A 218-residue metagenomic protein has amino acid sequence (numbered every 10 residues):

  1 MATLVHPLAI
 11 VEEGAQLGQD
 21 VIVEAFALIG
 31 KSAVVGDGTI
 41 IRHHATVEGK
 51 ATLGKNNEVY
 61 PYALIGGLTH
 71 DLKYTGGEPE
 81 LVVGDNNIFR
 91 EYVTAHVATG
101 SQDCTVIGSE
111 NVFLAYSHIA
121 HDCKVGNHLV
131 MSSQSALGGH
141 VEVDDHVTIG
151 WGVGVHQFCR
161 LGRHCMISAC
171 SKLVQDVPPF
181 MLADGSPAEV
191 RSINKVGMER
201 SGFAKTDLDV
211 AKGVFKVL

Functional and structural regions predicted by a protein language model:
L4-E189: Structural signal for interior beta-strand "rungs" in well-ordered beta-sheet cores of soluble enzyme domains
A183, A188-S201: Conserved beta-strand-loop-alpha-helix hinge in the C-terminal portion of ABC ATPase nucleotide-binding domains
R200-L218: An accessory alpha-helical subdomain
